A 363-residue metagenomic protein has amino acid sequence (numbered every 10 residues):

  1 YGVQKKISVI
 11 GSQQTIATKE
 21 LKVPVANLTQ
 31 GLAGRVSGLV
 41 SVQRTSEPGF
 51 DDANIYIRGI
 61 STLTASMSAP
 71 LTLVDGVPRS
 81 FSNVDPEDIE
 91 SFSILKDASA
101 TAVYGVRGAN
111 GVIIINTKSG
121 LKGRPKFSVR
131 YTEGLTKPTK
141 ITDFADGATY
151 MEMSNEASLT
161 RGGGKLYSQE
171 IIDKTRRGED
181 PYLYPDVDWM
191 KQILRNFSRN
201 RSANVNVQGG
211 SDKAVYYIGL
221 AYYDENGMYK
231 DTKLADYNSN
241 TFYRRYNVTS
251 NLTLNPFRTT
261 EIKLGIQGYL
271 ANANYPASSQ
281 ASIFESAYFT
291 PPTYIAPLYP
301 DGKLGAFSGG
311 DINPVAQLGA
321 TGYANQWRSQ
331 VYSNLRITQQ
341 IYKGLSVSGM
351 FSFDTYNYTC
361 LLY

Functional and structural regions predicted by a protein language model:
Y1-T249, I262: Short, small/polar-rich motifs associated with maturation and membrane association, primarily at protein termini
K19, R58, T132, Q267-A271 (+1 more regions): Short loop/turn motifs enriched for small/polar and acidic residues
L32, S37, P292-T293, K343: Proline-centered flexible-loop/turn and helix-kink motifs
P138, Y182-A221, E225-M228, S239-N313 (+2 more regions): Flexible loop and strand-edge segments within Gram-negative outer membrane beta-barrel domains
T338, Y342-F353: Charge-patterned, long linear interaction tracts outside catalytic cores
Y363: Conserved small/polar residues in nucleotide/adenosyl-binding loops
